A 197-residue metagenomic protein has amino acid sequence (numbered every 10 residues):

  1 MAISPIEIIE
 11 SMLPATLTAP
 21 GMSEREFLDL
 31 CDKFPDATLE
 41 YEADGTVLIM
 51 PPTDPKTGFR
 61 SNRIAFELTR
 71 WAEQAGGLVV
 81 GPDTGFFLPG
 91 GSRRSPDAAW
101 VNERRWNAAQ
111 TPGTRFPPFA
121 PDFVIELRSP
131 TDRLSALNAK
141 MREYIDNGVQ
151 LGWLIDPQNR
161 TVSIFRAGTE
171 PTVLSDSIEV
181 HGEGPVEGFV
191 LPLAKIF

Functional and structural regions predicted by a protein language model:
M1-F197: Gly/Pro/Ser/Thr-rich low-complexity, intrinsically disordered segments predominantly at protein N-termini
